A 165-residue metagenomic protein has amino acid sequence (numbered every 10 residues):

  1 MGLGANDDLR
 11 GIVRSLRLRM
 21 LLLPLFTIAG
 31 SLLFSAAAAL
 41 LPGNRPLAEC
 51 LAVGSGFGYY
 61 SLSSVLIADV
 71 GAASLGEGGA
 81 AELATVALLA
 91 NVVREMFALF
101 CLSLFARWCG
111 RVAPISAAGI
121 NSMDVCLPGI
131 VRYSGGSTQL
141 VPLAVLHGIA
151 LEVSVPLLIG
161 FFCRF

Functional and structural regions predicted by a protein language model:
M1-A5, G30-F34, Y59-L62, R94-C101 (+2 more regions): Membrane-embedded alpha-helical core segments of multi-pass
L3-R14, A36-P42, L102-R107, L127-S134: C-terminal ends of transmembrane helices
D8-A39, A84-M96, L143-V153: Entry/N-cap segments of selected transmembrane alpha helices and their immediately preceding amphipathic helices
R17, N44-R45, R111: Glycine/charged-rich beta-loop-alpha catalytic/anionic-binding loops adjacent to active sites
L32-V53: Transmembrane alpha-helix/helix-exit interface in multi-pass inner-membrane proteins
A48-F97, C109-L146: Alpha-helical membrane segments and immediately flanking helix-loop junctions that form or couple to the substrate/ion
P156-F165: Juxtamembrane boundary at the C-terminal end of a transmembrane helix
